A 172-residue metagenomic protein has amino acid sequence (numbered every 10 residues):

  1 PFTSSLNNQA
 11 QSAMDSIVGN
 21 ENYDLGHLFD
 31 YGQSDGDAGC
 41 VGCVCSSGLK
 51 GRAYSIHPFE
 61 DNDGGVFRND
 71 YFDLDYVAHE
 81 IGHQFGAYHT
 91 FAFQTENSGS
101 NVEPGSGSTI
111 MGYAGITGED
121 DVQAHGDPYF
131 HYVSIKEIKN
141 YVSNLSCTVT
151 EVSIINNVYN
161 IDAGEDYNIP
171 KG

Functional and structural regions predicted by a protein language model:
P1-G172: Extracellular (secreted or membrane-anchored) zinc-dependent metallopeptidases, primarily metzincins but also closely
